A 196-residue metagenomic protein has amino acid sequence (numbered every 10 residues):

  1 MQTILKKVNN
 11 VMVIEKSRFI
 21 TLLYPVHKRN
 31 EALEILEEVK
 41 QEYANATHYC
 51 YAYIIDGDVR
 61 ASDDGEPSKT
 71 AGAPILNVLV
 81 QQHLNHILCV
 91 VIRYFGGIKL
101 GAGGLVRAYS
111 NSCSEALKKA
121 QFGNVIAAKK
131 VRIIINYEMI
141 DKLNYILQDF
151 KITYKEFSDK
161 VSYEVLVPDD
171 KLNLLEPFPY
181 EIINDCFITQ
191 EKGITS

Functional and structural regions predicted by a protein language model:
M1-T70, Y154-E156, I183-S196: C-terminal regulatory domains involved in ligand/effector binding and gene-expression control
E66-A102: Ordered, amphipathic secondary-structure segments that act as subunit-interaction surfaces in large macromolecular
G104-V106: Conserved structured catalytic cores and adjacent interaction surfaces of nucleotide-binding/hydrolyzing enzymes
A108, S112-A120: Stable alpha-helical structural segments in soluble proteins, enriched in small hydrophobic residues
Q121-Y137: Short glycine-/aliphatic-rich beta-strand segments at the starts of folded cytosolic domains
R132-I134, D149-K155, K160-L166: Intrinsically disordered, low-complexity, charge-dense segments enriched in Lys/Arg and Glu/Asp interspersed
I133-K151, L174-L175: Short amphipathic alpha-helix segments
V165-N173: Terminal, non-globular segments
